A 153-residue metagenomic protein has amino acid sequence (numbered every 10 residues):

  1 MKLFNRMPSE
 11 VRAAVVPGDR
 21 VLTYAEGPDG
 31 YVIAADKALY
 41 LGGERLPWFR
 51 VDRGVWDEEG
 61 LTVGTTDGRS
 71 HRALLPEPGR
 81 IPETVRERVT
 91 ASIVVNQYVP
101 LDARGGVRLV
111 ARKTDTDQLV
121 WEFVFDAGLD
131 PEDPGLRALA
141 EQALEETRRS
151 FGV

Functional and structural regions predicted by a protein language model:
M1-V153: Eukaryotic intrinsically disordered, low-complexity regulatory linkers and tails enriched in Ser/Thr/Pro
